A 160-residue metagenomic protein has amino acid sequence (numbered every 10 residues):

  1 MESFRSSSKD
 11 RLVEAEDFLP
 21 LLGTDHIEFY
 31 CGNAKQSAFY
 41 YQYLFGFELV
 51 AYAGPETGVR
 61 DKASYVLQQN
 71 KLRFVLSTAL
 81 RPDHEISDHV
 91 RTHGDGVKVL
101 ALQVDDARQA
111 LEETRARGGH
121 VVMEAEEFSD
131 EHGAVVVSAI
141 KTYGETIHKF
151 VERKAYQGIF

Functional and structural regions predicted by a protein language model:
M1-P20, V66-Q68, R73-T78, L102-F160: Vicinal oxygen chelate
L19-L22, A34, R60, D95: Short, surface-exposed loop/turn motifs at beta-strand boundaries within globular domains
L21-A34, R153-A155: Surface-exposed interaction/gating patches
D25, F45-A51, A63-Y65, F74-D105 (+1 more regions): General structural concept
K35-S37, Q109-A110: Short, conserved charged micro-motifs
S37-Q42, T114: Conserved active-site tyrosine of GNAT-family acetyltransferases
T57-V59, H132: Beta-rich nucleic-acid/ligand-interaction surfaces
